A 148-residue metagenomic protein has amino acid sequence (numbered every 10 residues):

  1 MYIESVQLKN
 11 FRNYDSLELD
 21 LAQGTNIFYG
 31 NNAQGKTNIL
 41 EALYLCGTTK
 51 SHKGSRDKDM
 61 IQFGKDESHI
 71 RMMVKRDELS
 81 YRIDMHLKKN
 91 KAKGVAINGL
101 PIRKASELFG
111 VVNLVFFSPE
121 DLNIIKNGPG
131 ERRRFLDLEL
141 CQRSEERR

Functional and structural regions predicted by a protein language model:
M1-L45: Pre-Walker A-like glycine/lysine-rich segment at the N-terminus of P-loop NTPase domains
R12, R132-R133: Short, cationic motifs built from Arg/Lys/His that form the positively charged side of catalytic pockets
G35, E131-R132: Short phosphate-engaging motifs
K36, L40-E41, D57, L136-D137: Alpha-helical structural signal
T37, I124-I125: Short active-site-adjacent helix-start/loop capping segments
T48-N123, P129-E131, D137-L140: Nucleotide-state sensing region of NTPase/ATPase domains
E146-R147: Conserved small/polar residues in nucleotide/adenosyl-binding loops
